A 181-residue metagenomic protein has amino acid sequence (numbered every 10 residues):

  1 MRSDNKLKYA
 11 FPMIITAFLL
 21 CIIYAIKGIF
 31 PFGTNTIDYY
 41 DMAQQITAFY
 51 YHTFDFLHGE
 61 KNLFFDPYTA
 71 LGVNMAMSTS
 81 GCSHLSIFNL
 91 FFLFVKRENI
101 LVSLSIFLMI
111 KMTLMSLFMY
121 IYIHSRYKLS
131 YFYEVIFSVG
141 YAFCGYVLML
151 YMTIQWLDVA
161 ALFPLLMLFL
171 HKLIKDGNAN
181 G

Functional and structural regions predicted by a protein language model:
M1-I29: Start-transfer (signal-anchor) and selected internal transmembrane alpha helices of multi-pass inner/ER membrane
D4-L7, Y127-F132, A179: Membrane-interfacial loop-to-helix junctions in multi-pass inner-membrane proteins
A10-I14, I106, V135-V139, G181: Hydrophobic alpha-helical transmembrane segments
F18-M119, V139-A161: Membrane-interface coil-to-helix junctions
L93, H124-S125, K172: Transmembrane helix-loop junction
Y120-A142: Transmembrane-helix signature of polytopic, membrane-embedded enzymes that assemble or transfer cell-envelope glycans
L166-N180: Membrane-interface transmembrane helices that cradle and orient dolichyl/undecaprenyl
